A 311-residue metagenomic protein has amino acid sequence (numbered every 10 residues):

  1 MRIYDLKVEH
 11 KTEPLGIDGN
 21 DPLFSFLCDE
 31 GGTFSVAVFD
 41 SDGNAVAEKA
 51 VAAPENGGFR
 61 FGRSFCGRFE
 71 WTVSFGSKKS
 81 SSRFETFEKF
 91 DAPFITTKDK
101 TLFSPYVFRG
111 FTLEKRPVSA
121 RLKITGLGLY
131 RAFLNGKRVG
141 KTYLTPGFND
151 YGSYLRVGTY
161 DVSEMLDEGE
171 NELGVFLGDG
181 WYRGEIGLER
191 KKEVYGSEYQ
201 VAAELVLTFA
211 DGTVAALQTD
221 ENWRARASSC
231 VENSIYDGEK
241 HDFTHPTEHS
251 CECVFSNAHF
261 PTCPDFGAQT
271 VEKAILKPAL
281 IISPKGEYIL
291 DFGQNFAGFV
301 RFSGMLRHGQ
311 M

Functional and structural regions predicted by a protein language model:
M1-E30, S82-F111, V194-G196, L217-E221 (+2 more regions): Non-catalytic, glycine-rich low-complexity segments
G19, F24-C28, I235-E248, H308-M311: Short, intrinsically disordered, charge-balanced linker/junction segments flanking boundaries in proteins
T33-G67: Recognizes extended acidic, P/S/T-rich segments that occur within or adjacent to Ig-like beta-sandwich modules
T33-S41, E48, K137-V139, G293-A297 (+1 more regions): Non-cytosolic beta-sandwich-type ligand-binding/adhesion modules
D40, F75, F209, S283 (+1 more regions): Acidic surface patches and DE-rich sequence motifs
R63, R68-E70, E85-F90, V107-K240 (+2 more regions): Accessory beta-strand-rich segments of carbohydrate-active enzymes
G76-S80: Short, exposed coil/turn segments at beta-strand boundaries within extracellular/luminal domains
E239-Q269: Catalytic cores of secreted or luminal carbohydrate-active enzymes
